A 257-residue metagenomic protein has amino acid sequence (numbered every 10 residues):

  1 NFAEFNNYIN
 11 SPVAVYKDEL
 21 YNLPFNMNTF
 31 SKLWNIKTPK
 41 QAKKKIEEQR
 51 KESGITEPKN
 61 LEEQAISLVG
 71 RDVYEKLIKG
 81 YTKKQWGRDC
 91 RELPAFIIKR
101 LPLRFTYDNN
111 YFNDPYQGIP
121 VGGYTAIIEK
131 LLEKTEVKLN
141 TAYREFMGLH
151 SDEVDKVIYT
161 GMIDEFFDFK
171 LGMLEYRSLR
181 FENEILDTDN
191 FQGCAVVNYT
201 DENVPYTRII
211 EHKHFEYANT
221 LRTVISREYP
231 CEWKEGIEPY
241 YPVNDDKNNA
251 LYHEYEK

Functional and structural regions predicted by a protein language model:
N1-K17, V73-K76: A short alpha-helix-loop-beta-strand transition element characteristic of N-terminal alpha/beta dinucleotide-binding
F2, K17, K134-E136, Y206: A generic structural signal for alpha->beta connector loops
F2-F5, C90-L93, P120, I127-I128 (+4 more regions): Short, solvent-exposed secondary-structure boundary motifs
F5-N10, N140-A142, H212: Conserved beta-strand termini and adjacent loop/short-helix elements that scaffold enzyme active sites in alpha/beta
E19, T29-D155, D164-F167: Active-site/ligand-binding neighborhood in enzyme catalytic cores
L23-F25: Short capping micro-motif at the N-terminus of alpha-helices
R144-H253: Mid-domain catalytic core of redox enzymes that form a hydrophobic substrate pocket/lid adjacent to a catalytic redox
K257: Short FAD-binding loop at a beta-strand-to-alpha-helix junction that anchors the flavin cofactor in diverse
